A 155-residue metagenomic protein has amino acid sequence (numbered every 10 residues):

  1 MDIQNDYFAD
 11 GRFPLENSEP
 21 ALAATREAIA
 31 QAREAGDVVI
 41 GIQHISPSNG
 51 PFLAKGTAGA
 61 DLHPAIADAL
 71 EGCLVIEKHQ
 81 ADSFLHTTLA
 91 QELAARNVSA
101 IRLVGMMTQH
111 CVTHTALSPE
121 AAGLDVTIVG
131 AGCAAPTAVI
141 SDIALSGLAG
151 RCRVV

Functional and structural regions predicted by a protein language model:
M1-L74: Active-site acidic carboxylates
E27, R33, F52-V155: Active-site-adjacent betaalpha module
